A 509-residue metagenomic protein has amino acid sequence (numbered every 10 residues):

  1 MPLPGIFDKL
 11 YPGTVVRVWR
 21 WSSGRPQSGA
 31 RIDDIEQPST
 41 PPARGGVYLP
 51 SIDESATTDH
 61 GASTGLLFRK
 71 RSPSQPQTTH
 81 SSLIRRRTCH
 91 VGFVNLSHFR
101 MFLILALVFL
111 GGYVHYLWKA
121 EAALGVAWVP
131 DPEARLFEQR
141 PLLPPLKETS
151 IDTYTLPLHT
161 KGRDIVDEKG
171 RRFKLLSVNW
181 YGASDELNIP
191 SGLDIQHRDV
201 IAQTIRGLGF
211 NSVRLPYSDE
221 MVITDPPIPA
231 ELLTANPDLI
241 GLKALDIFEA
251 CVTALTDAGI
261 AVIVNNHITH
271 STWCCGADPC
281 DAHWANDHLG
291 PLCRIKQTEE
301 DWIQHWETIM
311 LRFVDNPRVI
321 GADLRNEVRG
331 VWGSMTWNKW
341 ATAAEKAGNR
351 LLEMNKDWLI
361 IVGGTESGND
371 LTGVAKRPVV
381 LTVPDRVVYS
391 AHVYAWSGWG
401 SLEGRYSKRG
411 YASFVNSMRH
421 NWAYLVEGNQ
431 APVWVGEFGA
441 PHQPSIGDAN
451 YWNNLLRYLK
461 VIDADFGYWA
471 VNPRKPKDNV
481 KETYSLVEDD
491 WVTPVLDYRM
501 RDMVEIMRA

Functional and structural regions predicted by a protein language model:
M1-V94: Short, low-complexity, Lys/Arg-enriched N-terminal segments of secretory-pathway carbohydrate enzymes
L67, T79-A122: N-terminal signal-anchor transmembrane helix specifying type II single-pass membrane topology of secretory-pathway
H90, L255-T256, T382, E427: Residue-level detector of transmembrane insertion/anchoring sites
F93, S97, L117-A123, A127 (+7 more regions): Active-site mouth of glycoside hydrolases
P157, S177, V388-S390, D465 (+1 more regions): Generic structural signal for residues positioned in beta-strands
S184, A395-S397, N472: Short loop/turn segments at secondary-structure transitions that flank enzyme active sites
W337-P441, N454-K460, A464: Glycoside hydrolase catalytic-domain groove-lining segments
V415-R508: Substrate-binding cleft of secreted/luminal carbohydrate-active enzymes
